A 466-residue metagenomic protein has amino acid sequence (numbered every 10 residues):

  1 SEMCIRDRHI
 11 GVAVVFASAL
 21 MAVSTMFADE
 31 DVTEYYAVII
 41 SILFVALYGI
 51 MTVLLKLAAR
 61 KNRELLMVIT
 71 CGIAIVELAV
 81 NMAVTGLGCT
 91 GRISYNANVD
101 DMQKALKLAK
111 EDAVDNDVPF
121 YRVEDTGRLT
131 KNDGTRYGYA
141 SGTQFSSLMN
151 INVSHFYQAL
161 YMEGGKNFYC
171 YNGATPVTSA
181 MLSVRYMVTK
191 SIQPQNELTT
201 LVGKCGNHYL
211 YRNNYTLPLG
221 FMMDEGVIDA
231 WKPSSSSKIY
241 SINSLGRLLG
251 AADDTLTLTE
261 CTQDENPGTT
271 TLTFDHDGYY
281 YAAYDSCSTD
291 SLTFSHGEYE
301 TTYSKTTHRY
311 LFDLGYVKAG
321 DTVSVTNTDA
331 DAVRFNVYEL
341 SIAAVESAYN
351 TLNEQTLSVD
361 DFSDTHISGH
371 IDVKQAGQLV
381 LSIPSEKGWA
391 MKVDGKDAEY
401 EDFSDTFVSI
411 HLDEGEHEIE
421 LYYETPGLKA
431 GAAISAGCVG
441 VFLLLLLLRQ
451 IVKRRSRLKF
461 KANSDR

Functional and structural regions predicted by a protein language model:
S1, V45, G49, A74-A79 (+3 more regions): C-terminal, active-site-flanking charged/polar segments
S1-E2, R6-D101, E414-R466: Contiguous transmembrane helix-bundle modules in multi-pass membrane proteins
E64-I73, E77, F120-V123, R185-Y186 (+2 more regions): Beta-sheet entry/capping signal
I73-N96, A109-M181, T216-L217, M222-Y240 (+3 more regions): Extracytoplasmic/lumenal acceptor-recognition loop(s) of multi-pass membrane glycoenzymes
V123, G138, M187, M391 (+1 more regions): Hydrophobic, well-ordered secondary-structure elements that form the walls of internal hydrophobic environments
R128-L129, V188-P194, S385-K387: Short, polar loop motifs at secondary-structure junctions
G164-G206, N214: Periplasmic/luminal catalytic loop of GT-C fold multi-pass membrane glycosyltransferases that transfer sugars from
A252-R466: Active-site-proximal, structured, solvent-exposed surfaces of multi-pass membrane proteins that position macromolecular
